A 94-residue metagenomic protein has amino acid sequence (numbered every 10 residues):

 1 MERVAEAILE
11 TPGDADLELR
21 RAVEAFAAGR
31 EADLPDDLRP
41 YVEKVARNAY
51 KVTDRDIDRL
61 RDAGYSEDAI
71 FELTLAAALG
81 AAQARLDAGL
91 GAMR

Functional and structural regions predicted by a protein language model:
M1-R94: Hydrophobic alpha-helical segments
